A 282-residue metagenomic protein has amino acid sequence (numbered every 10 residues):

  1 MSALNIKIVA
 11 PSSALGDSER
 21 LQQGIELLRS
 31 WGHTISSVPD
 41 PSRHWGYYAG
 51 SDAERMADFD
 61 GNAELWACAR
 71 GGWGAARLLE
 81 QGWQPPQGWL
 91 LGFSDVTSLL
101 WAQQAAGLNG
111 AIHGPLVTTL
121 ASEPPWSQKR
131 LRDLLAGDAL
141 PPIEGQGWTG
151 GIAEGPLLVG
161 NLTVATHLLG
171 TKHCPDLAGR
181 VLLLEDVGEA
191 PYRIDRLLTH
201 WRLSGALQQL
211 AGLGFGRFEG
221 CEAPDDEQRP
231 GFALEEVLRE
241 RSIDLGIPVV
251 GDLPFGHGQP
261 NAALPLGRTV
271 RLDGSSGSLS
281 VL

Functional and structural regions predicted by a protein language model:
M1-N62: ATP/NTP phosphate-donor binding region
E19-R20, P156-V187: Conserved beta-alpha junction segments in alpha/beta enzyme cores
E64-A75, F93: N-terminal glycine-rich "phosphate-gripper" loop used for MgATP/nucleotide binding and carboxylate activation
R70-W73, E189, F218-E219, F255: Short glycine-rich anion-binding loops that position phosphate/pyrophosphate groups of nucleotides and phosphorylated
W83-A102, G110-V117, P248: Short, acidic/small-residue loops that bind anionic groups at enzyme active sites
L108-G170: Conserved anion/nucleotide-ligand pocket segment
D176-F232: Internal helical hairpin/lid segments
R217-L282: ATP/nucleoside-binding phosphotransfer catalytic cores, i.e., glycine-rich phosphate-binding loops
